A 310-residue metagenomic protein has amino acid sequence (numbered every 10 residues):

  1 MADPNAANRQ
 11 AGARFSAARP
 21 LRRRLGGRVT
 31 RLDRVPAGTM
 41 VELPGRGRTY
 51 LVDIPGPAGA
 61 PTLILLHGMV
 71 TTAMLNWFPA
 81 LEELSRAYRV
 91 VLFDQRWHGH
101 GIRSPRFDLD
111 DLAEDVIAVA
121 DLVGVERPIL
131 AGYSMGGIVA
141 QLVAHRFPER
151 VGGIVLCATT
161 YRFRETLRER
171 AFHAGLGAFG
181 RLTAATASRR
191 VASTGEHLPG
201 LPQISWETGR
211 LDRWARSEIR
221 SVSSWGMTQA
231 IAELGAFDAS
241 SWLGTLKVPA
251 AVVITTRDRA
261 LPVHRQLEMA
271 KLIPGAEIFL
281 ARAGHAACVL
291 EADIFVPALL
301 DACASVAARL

Functional and structural regions predicted by a protein language model:
G45-I102: Conserved HGGG/HGGXW glycine-rich cap/lid loop of the alpha/beta-hydrolase fold
F78, E82, L92-A131: Active-site loop/oxyanion-hole signature of alpha/beta-hydrolase fold enzymes
G132, G136, A140: Gly/Ala-rich beta-loop-alpha elbow adjacent to hydrolase catalytic centers
H145, G152-T183: Flexible "cap/lid" loop of the alpha/beta hydrolase fold
E165-R170, T186-G244: Conserved alpha/beta-hydrolase catalytic His-Asp/Glu region
L246, V252-I254: Short beta-strand/loop motif that positions the catalytic acidic residue of the alpha/beta-hydrolase fold
T256-L261: Acidic catalytic loop of the alpha/beta-hydrolase fold
A276-L310: Catalytic active-site module of serine/aspartate enzymes centered on a nucleophile-bearing elbow/loop
